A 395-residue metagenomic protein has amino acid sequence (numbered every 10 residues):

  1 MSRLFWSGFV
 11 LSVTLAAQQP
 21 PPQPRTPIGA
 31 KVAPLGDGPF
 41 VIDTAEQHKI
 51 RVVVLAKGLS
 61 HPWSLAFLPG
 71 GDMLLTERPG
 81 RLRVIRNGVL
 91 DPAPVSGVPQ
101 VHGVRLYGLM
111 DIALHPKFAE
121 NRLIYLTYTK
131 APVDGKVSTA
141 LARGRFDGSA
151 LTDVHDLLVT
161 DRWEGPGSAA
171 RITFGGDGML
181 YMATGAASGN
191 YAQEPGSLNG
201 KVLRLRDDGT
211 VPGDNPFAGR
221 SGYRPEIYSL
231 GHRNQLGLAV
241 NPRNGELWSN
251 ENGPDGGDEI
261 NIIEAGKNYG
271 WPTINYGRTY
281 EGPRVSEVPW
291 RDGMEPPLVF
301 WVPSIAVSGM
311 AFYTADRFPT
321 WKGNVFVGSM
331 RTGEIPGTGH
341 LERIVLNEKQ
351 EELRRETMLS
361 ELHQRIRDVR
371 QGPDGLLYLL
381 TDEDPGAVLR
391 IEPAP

Functional and structural regions predicted by a protein language model:
S2-F9: Sec-dependent signal peptide recognition, specifically the positively charged N-region followed immediately by
F9-Q18: Hydrophobic h-region of N-terminal signal peptides that target proteins for export in Gram-negative bacteria
Q18-N190, G237-V240, G245-G253, P303-E348 (+1 more regions): Acidic, Gly/Ser/Thr-rich repeat motifs that build Ca2+-stabilized beta-propeller blades
A93-Y107, V154-G167, D207-Y228, P272-V302 (+1 more regions): Surface-exposed loop and turn segments in beta-propeller and other repeat-based domains that flank or scaffold
T139-G148, G196-D208, I262-E264, L341-V345: Beta-propeller blade signature
L205-D207, L389-P395: Short beta-strand-to-coil "C-cap" segments at the C-terminal boundary of structured domains/repeats, marking
Y223-E264: Repeat-solenoid scaffold signature
H232, Q350-P373: Conserved blade-ending motifs and adjacent loop-strand segments that build the rim/top face of beta-propeller domains
